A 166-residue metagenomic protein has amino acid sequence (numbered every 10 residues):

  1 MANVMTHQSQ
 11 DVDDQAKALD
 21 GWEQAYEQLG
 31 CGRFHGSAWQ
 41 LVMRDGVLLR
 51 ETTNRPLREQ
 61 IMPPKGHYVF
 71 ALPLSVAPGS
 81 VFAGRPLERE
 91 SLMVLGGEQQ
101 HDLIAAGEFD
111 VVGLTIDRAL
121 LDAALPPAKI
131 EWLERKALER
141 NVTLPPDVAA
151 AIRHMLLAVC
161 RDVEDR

Functional and structural regions predicted by a protein language model:
M1-G66, A71-L72: N-terminal low-complexity or simple alpha-helical regulatory segments that function as activation/interaction modules
M1-R33, A77-R166: Alpha-helical bundle regulatory/interaction domains
